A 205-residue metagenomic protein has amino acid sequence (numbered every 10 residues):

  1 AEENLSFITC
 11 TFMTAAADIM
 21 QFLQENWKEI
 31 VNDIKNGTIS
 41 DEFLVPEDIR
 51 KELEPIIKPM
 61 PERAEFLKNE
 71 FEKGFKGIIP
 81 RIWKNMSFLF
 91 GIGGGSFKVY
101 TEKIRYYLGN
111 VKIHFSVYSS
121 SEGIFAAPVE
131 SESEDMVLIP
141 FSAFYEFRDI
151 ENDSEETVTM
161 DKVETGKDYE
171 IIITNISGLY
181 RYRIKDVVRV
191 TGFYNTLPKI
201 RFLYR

Functional and structural regions predicted by a protein language model:
A1-R205: Active-site glycine/GP-rich loop and adjacent strand/helix microenvironment that borders small-molecule binding pockets
